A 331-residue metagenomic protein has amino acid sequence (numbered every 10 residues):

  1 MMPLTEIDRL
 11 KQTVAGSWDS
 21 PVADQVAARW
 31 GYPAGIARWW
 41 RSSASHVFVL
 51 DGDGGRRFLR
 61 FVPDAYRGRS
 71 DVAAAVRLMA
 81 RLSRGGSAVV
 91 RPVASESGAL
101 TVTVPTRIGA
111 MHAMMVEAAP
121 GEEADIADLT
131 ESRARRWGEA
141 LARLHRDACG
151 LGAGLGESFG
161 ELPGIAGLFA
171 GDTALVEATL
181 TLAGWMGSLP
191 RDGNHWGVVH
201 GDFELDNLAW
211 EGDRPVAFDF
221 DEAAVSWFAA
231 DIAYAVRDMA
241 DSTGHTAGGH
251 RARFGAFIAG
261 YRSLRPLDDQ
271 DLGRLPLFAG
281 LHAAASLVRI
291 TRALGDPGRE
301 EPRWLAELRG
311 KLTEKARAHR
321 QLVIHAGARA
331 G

Functional and structural regions predicted by a protein language model:
M1-E96, G212, I324-G331: Conserved NTP-binding catalytic cores of kinases and kinase-like/nucleotidyltransferase enzymes across multiple kinase
G16-V26, C149-G201, E211: An alpha-helical support segment within catalytic cores of ATP-dependent transferases
R41-G54, F58-L59, P92, W185-A230 (+1 more regions): Active-site acidic catalytic loop and adjacent metal/ATP-binding pocket of ATP-dependent phosphoryl transfer enzymes
G52-G152: ATP-binding pocket architecture of kinase catalytic cores
D64, G98, M111-A127, G164-L168 (+1 more regions): A glycine-centered beta->alpha junction motif in the catalytic cores of kinase/phosphotransferase enzymes
S132, L267-A279: All-alpha amphipathic helical-bundle segments outside canonical DNA-binding/catalytic cores that form hydrophobic
A229-R265, G280-G298: Active-site activation/catalytic loop segments of kinase-like enzymes and analogous catalytic loops in related
S286-G331: ATP/Mg2+ or Mg2+-diphosphate-binding catalytic cores that bind nucleotide phosphates or diphosphates via glycine-rich
